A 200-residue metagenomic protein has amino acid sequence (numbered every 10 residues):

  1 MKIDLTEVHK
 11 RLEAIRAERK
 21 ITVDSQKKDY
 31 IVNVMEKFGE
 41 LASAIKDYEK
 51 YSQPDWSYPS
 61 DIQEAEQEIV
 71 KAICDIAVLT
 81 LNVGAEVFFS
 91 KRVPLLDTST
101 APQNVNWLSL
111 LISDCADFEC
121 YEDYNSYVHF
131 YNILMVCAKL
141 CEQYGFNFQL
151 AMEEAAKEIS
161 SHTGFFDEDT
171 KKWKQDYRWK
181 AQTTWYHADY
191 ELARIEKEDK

Functional and structural regions predicted by a protein language model:
M1-K200: Flexible "arm" and connector segments at domain edges
